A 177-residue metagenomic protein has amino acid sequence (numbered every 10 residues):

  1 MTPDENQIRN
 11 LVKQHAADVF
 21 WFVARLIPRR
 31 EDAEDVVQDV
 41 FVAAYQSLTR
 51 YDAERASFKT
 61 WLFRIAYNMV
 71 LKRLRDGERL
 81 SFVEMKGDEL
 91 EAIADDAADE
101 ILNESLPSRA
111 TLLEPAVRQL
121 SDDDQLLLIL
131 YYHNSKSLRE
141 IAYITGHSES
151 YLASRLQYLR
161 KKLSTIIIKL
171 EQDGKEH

Functional and structural regions predicted by a protein language model:
M1-W21: A short, charge-rich alpha-helical start-of-domain segment used by transcription regulators
T2, F41-R55, D76: Sigma70-family region 2
Q7-I8, S81, L112, Y143-G146 (+1 more regions): C-terminal edge and immediately downstream basic/flexible tail or linker adjoining helix-turn-helix-like DNA-binding
L11-V12, F20, R30-S47: Conserved RNAP core-binding helix
W21, D35-V42, A56-N68: Structural recognition of an alpha-helix C-terminal capping motif at a helix-to-coil junction
R64-M85, Y158, K169: Arg/Lys-rich amphipathic alpha helix in sigma70-family domain 2
L71, D124, H133, L138-K169: DNA-recognition helix of helix-turn-helix
L80-L106, S137: Internal acidic/polar
